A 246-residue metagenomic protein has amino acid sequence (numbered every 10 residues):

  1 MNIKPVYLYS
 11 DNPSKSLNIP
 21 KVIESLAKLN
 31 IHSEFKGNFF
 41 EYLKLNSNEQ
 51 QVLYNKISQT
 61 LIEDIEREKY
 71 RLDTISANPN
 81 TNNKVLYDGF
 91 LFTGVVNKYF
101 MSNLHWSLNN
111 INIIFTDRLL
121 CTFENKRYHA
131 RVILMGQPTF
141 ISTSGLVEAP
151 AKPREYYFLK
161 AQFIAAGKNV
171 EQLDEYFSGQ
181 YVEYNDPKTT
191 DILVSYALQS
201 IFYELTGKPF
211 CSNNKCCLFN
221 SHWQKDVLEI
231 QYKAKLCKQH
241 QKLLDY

Functional and structural regions predicted by a protein language model:
M1-R131, L244-Y246: N-terminal low-structure segments adjacent to metalloprotease catalytic domains across cellular compartments
V6-P13, V132-K188, L205-Y246: Metalloprotease/metallohydrolase-associated module, dominated by Zn2+-dependent proteases
F35, F39-F40, F90-F92, F100 (+9 more regions): Phenylalanine-focused residue identity feature
I192-E204: Catalytic glutamate of the conserved HExxH
